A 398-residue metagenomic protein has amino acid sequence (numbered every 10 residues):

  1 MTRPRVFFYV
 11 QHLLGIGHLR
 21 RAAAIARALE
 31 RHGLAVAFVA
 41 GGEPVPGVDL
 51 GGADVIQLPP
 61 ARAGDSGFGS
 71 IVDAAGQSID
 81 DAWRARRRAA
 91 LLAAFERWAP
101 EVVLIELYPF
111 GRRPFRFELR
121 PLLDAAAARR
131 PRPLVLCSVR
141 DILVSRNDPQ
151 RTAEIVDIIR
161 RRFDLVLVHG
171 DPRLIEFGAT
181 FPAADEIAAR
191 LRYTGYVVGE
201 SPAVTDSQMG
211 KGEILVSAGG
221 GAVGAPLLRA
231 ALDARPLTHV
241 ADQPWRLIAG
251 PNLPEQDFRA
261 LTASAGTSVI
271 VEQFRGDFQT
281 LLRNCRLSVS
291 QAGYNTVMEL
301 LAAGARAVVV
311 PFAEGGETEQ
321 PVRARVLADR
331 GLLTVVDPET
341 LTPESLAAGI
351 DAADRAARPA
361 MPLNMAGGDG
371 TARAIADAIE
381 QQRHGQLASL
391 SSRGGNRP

Functional and structural regions predicted by a protein language model:
T2-F8, A28-A82, R86-R88, A93: Conserved nucleotide-sugar phosphate-binding/catalytic loop shared by glycosyltransferases and other
V10-R21, G224-A225: A short, glycine/small-residue-rich beta-strand->loop->alpha-helix junction that serves as a flexible
L19-E30: Short amphipathic alpha-helix
A26, D171, F181-A183, Y196-L287 (+2 more regions): Donor-nucleotide binding loops and adjacent catalytic segments primarily of GT-B fold Leloir glycosyltransferases
A94-F95, A99-P109, A305: Proline-aspartate-enriched helix->loop->beta-strand connector
F117-Y193: Active-site-proximal region of nucleotide-activated glycan assembly enzymes, centered on histidine/acidic-rich loops
D277-P321: A donor-sugar binding/catalytic signature common to diverse glycosyltransferases and related nucleotide-sugar
A348-P398: C-terminal amphipathic helix plus adjacent low-complexity, charged tail appended to glycosyltransferase catalytic
